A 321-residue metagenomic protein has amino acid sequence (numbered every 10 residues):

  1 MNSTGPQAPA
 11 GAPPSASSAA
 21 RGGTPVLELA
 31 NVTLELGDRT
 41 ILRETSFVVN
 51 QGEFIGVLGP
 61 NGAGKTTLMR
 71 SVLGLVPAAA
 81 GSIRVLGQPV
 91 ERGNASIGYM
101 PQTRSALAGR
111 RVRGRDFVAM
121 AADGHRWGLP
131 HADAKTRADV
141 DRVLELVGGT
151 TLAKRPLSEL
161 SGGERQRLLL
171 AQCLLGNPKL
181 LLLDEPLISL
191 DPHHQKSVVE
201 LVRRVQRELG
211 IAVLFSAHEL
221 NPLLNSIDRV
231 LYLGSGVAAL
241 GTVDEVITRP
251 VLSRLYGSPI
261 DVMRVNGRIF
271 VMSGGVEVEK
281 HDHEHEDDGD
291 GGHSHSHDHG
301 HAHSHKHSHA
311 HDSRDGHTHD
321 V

Functional and structural regions predicted by a protein language model:
L73: Helix-to-loop junction immediately C-terminal to a conserved catalytic motif
G81-A95: Conserved ABC transporter NBD signature motif
A134-L152: Conserved ABC ATPase "signature" region
P156-L160, E164: Conserved ABC ATPase signature
N177: Conserved catalytic motifs of ABC-family nucleotide-binding domains
L181-E185: Catalytic Walker B motif of ABC-type/P-loop ATPase nucleotide-binding domains
R249, L255-V321: ABC ATPase nucleotide-binding domains
